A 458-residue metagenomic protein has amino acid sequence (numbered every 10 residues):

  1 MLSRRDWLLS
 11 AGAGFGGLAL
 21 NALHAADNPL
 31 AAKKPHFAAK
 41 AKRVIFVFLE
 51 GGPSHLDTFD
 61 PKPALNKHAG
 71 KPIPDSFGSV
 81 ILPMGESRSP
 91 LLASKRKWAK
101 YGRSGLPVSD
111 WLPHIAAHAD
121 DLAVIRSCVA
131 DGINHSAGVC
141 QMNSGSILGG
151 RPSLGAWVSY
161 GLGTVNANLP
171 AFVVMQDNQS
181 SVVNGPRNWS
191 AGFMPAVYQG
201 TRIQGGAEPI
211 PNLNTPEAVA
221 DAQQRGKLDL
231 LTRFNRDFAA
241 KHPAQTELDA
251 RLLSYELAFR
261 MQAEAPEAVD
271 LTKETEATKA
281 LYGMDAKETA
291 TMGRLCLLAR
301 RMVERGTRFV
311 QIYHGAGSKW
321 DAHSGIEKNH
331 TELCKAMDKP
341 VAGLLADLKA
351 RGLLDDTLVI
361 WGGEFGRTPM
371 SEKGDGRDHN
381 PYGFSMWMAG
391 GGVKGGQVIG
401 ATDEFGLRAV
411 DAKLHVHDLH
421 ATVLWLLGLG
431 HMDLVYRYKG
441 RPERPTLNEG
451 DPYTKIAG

Functional and structural regions predicted by a protein language model:
M1-G458: Ligand-binding pockets and gating/stacking loops
